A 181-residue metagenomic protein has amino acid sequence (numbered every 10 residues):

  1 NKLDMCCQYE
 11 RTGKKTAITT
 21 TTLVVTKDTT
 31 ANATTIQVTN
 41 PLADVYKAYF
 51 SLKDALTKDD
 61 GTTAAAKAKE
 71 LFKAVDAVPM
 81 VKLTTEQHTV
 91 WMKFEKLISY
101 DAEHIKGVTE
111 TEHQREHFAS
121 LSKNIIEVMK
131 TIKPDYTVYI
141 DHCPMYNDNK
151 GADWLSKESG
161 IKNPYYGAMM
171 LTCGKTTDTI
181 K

Functional and structural regions predicted by a protein language model:
N1-K181: Intrinsically disordered, low-complexity terminal tails/loops enriched in metal-binding residues
